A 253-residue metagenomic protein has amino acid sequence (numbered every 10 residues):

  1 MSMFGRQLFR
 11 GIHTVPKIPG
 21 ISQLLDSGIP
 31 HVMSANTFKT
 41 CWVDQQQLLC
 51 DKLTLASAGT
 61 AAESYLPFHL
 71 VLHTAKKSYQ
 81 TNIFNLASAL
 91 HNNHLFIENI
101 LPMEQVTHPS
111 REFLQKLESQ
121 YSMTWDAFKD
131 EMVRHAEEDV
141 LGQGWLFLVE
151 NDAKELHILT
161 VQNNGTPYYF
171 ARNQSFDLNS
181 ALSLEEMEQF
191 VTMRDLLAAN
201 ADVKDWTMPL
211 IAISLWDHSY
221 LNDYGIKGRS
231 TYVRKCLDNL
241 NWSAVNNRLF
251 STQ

Functional and structural regions predicted by a protein language model:
M1-S27: N-terminal mitochondrial targeting presequence
P30-D44, F68-H91, V203-L210: Alpha-helical scaffold segments that form or flank carboxylate-/histidine-based iron centers
M33-A62: Active-site nucleophile-adjacent alpha helix/oxyanion-hole segment immediately C-terminal to the catalytic cysteine
D51-T54, A58, N92-L95, E137 (+2 more regions): Sec-exported extracytoplasmic/periplasmic mature domains
T74, Y79, I83, A87-A89 (+2 more regions): All-alpha RGS (Regulator of G-protein Signaling) helical domain and cognate RGS-like helical scaffolds
N82-Q105, M208-G228: Short, contiguous alpha-helical
W145-G225, T231-L237: An amphipathic alpha-helical core segment
N239-Q253: Protein-protein interaction regions
